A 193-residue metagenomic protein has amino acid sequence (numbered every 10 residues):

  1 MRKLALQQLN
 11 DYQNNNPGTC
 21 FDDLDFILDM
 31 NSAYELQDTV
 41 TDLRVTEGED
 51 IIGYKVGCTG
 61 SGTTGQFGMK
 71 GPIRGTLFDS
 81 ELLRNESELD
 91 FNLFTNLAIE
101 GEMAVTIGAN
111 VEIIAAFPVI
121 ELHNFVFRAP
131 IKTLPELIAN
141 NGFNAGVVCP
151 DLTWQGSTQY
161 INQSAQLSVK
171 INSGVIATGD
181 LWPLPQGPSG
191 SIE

Functional and structural regions predicted by a protein language model:
R2-G190: Catalytic-core "active-site belt" of small-molecule-metabolizing enzymes, emphasizing His/Asp/Glu-rich regions
